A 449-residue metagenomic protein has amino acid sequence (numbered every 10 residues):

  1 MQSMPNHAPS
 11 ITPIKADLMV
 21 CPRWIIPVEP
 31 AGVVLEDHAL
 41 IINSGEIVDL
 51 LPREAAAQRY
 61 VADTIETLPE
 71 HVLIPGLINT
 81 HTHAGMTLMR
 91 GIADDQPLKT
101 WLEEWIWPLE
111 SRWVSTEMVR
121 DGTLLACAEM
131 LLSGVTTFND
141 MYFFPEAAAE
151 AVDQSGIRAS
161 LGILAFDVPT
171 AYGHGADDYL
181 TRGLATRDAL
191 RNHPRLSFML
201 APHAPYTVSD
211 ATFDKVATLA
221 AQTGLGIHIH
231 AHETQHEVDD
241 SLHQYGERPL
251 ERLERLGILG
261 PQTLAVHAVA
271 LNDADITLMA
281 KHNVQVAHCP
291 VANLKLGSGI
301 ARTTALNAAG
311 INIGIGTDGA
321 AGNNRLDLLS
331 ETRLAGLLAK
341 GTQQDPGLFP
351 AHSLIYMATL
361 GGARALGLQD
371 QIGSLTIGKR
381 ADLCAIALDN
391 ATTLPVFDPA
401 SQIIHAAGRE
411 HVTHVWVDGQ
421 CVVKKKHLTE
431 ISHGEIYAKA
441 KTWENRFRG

Functional and structural regions predicted by a protein language model:
M1-H38, I42-S44, V48, R59 (+1 more regions): Active-site microenvironment of metallo-dependent hydrolases
T12-C21, Q58-E103, L124, A128-L132: Replace "His-x-His-based motif
R23, L40, G45, E70 (+16 more regions): Divalent metal-coordination and catalytic microenvironments
V72, R90-G156, Y179-N192, K441-G449: Alpha-helical scaffold segments that flank or form the walls of functional sites
L88-D121, S155-D177, Q235-Q262, H282-Q285 (+1 more regions): Active-site gating loops and adjacent loop-to-helix segments of metal-dependent hydrolytic enzymes
N139-Y142, M199-K215, L294-G297, A365-G367: Active-site glycine- and acidic-residue-rich loops that bind and position anionic ligands or nucleotide-like cofactors
A147-V269: Metal-coordinating catalytic core of metallo-dependent amide/deamination hydrolases
R255-Q262, T304-N390, A406-A407: His/Asp/Glu-enriched, well-ordered alpha-helical/loop segment that forms or immediately abuts the divalent-metal
